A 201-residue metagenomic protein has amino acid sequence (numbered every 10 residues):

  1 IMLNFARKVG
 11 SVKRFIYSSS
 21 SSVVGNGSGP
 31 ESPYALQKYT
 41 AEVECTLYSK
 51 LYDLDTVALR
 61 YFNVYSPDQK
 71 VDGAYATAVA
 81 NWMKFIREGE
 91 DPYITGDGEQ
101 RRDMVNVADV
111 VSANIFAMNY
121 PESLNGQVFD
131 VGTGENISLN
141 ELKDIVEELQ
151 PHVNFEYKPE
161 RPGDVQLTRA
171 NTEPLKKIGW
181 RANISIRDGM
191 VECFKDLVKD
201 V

Functional and structural regions predicted by a protein language model:
I1-V64, E192: N-terminal Rossmann-like NAD(P)+-binding domain of SDR-like oxidoreductases, especially those catalyzing
M2-N4, V79-A80, N154-E156: A generic local structural motif
S19, R60-Y65, Y75, P159-R161 (+1 more regions): Residues at the C-termini of beta-strands that transition into short coil/loop
G27, P67-K70, P174: Short beta-loop-alpha junction of Rossmann-like oxidoreductase domains
G29, P33, A74, S138 (+1 more regions): Conserved acidic
P33-A35, Y39, V43-R102, V107-M118 (+2 more regions): NAD(P)-dependent short-chain dehydrogenase/reductase
I86-V201: C-terminal substrate-binding subdomain of Rossmann-fold SDR/epimerase-dehydratase oxidoreductases
